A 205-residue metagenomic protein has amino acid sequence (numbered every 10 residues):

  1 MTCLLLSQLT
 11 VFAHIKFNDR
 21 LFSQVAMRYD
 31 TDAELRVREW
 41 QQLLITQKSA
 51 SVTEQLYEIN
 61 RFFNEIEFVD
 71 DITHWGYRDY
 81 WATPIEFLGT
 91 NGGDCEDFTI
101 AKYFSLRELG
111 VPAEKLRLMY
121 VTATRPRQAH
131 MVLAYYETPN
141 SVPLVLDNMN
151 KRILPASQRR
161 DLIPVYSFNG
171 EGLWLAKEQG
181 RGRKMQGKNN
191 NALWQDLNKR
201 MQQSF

Functional and structural regions predicted by a protein language model:
M1-Q8: Bacterial N-terminal signal peptides
T10-F205: A structural boundary/capping signal
